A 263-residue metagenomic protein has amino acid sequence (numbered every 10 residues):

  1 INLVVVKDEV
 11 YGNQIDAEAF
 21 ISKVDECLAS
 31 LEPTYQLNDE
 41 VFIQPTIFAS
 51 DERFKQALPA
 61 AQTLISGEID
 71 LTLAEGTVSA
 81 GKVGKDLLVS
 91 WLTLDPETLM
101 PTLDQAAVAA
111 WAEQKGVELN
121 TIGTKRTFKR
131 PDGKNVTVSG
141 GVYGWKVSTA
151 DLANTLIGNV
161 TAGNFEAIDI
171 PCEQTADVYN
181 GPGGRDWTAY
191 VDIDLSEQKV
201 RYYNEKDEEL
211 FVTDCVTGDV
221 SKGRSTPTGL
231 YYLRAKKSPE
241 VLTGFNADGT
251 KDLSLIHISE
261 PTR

Functional and structural regions predicted by a protein language model:
I1-L255: Surface-exposed, secretory/extracytoplasmic low-complexity segments enriched in Ser/Thr/Asn/Gly/Pro
I258-T262: A short, hydrophobic C-terminal helix/tail in secreted or cell-surface proteins
